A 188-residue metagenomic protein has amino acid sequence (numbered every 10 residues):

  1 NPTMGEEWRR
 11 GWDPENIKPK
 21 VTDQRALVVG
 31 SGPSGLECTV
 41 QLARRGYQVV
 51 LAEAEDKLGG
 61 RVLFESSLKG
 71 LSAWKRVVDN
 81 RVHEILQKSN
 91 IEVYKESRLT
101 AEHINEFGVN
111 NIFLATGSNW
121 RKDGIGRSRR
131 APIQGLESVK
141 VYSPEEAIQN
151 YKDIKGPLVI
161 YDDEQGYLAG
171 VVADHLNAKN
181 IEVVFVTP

Functional and structural regions predicted by a protein language model:
N1-G5, I85, N111: C-terminal catalytic ATP-binding subdomain
N1-M4, P33, K69: Proline-rich low-complexity regions
N1-P19: Cysteine-cluster motifs in flexible loop/terminal segments that predominantly coordinate metals
E6, G60, F64, G70 (+2 more regions): Generic structural "secondary-structure junction" signal
K20-A54, L58, Y94-N105, A115-R129 (+1 more regions): Rossmann-like dinucleotide/flavin-binding elements
G60-N110, G126, P188: N-terminal Rossmann-like dinucleotide/flavin-binding domain of flavoprotein oxidoreductases that bind FAD/FMN
